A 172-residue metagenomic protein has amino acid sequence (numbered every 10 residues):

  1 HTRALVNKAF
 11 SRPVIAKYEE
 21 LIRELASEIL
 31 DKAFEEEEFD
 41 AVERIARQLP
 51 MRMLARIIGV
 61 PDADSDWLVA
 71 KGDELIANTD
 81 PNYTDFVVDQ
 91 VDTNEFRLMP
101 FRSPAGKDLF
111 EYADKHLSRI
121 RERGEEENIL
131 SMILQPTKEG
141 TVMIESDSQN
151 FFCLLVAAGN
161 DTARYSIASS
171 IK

Functional and structural regions predicted by a protein language model:
H1-A4, I15-I22, V60-W67: Cytochrome P450
R3, N7, S11, R23-D31 (+6 more regions): Amphipathic, well-packed alpha-helical segments that form the structural scaffold of globular domains
A4-L5, A26-D64, G72-P81, D114-L117: Hydrophobic mid-domain F-helix/FG-region of cytochrome P450s
I15-E24, E35-R52, V88-E111: Cytochrome P450
Y18, V42-R47, A105, G140 (+2 more regions): Secondary-structure capping and boundary motifs in well-ordered enzyme cores
L21-E24, Q48-M53, W67-A70, N128 (+3 more regions): Amphipathic alpha-helical interaction segments
I29, A70-T141: Cytochrome P450 catalytic core segment centered on helix I
L130, D147-V156, N160-K172: Cytochrome P450 catalytic-core helices
